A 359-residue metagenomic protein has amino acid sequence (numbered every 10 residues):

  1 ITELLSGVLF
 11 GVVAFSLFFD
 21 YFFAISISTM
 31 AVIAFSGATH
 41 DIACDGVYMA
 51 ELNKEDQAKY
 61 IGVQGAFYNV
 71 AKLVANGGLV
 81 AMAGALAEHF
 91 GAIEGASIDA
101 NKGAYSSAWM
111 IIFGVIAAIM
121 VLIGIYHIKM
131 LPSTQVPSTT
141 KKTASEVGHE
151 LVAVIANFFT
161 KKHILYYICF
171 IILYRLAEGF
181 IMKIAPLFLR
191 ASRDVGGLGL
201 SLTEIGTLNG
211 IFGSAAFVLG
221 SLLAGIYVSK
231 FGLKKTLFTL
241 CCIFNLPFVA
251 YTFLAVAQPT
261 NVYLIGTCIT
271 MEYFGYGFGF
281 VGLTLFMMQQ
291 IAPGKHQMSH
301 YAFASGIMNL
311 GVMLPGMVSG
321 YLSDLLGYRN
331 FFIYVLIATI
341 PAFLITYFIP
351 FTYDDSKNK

Functional and structural regions predicted by a protein language model:
I1-P132, V136-S356: Membrane-embedded alpha-helical bundles of multi-pass transporters/translocases, especially carrier/permease families
